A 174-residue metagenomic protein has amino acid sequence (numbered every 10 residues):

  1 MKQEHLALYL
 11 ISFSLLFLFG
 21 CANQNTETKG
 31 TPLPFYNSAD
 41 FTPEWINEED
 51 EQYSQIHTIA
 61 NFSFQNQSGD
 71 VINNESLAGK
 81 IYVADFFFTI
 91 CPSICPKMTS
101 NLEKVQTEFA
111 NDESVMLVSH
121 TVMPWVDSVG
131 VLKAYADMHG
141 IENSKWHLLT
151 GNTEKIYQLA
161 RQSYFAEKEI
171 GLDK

Functional and structural regions predicted by a protein language model:
M1-N61: N-terminal targeting signals for export/organelle localization
S54-I56, E75, I90, I94-K97 (+2 more regions): Extracytoplasmic/periplasmic, Sec-exported soluble proteins
T58-A60, Y82, M116-V118, S144 (+1 more regions): Envelope-exposed proteins and targeting segments
N66-Q67: Short, acidic, Ser/Thr-enriched surface-loop or helix-capping motifs
N73-L102, V118: Short active-site neighborhood of thiol/selenol oxidoreductases, capturing the structured segment around
T99-L159: Structural microenvironment flanking redox-active thiols in thiol-disulfide oxidoreductases
T153-K174: Thiol/disulfide oxidoreductase modules built on the thioredoxin-like
